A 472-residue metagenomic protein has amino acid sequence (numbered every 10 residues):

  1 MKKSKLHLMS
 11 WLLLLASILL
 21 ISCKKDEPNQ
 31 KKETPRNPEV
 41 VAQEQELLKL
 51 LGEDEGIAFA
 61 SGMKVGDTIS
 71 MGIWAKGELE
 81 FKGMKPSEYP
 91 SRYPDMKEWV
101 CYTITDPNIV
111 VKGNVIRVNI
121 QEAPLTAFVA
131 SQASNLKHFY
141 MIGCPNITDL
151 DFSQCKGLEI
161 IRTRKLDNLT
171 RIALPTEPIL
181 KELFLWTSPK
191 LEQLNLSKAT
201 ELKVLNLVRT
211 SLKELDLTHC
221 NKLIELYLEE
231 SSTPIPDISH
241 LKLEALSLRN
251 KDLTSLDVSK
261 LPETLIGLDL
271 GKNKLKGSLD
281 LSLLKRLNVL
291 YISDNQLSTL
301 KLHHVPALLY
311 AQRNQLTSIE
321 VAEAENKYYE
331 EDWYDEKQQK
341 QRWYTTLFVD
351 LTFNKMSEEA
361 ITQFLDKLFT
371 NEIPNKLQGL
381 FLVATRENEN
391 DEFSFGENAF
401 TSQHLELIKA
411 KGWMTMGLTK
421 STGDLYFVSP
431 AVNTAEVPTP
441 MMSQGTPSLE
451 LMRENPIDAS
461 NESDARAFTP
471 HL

Functional and structural regions predicted by a protein language model:
M1-E33: Bacterial Sec-dependent N-terminal signal peptides
C23-P145, Q154-K156, T176-P178, T200 (+6 more regions): N-terminal capping/linker segments that flank leucine-rich repeat
V115, L125, L136, I147 (+20 more regions): Conserved hydrophobic position(s) of the canonical leucine-rich repeat
V118, K137-M141, L150, I161-T163 (+11 more regions): Conserved hydrophobic beta-strand positions in leucine-rich repeat
A123, T210, S231, K251 (+5 more regions): Consensus "Asn ladder" position of solenoid repeat domains
F128, F139, I147-L150, I161 (+11 more regions): Canonical leucine-rich repeat
A130-A133, F152-K156, K165-L166, L174-I179 (+11 more regions): Right-handed parallel beta-helix/beta-solenoid
K301-L302, P306-F353, E359-A360: Acidic, glycine-rich calcium-binding repeat modules characteristic of RTX/beta-roll and related beta-solenoid repeat
